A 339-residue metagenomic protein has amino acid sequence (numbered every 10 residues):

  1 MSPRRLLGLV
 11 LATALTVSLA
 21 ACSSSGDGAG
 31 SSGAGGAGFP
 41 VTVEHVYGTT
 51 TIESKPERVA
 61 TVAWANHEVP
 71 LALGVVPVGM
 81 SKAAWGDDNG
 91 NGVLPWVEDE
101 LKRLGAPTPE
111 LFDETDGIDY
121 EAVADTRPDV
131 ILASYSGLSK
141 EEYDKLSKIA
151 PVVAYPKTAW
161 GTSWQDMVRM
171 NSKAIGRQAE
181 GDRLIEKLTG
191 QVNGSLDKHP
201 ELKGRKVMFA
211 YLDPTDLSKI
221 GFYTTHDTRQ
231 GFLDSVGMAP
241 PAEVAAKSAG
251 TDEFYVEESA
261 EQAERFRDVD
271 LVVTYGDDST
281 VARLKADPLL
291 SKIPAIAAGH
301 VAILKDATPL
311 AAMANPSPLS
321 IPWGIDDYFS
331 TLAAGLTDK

Functional and structural regions predicted by a protein language model:
M1-V10: Bacterial N-terminal signal peptides that target proteins for export
V17-A21: C-terminal motif of bacterial Sec signal peptides marking the signal peptidase cleavage site
S23-G26: Bacterial signal peptide processing site
T49, E141-L217, A314-K339: Extracytoplasmic substrate-binding proteins
H67-D119: A short, structured surface patch at a secondary-structure boundary
V123, R127-A133, P151, A263 (+1 more regions): Proline-aspartate-enriched helix->loop->beta-strand connector
G221-F254: Alpha-helical, coiled-coil/dimerization segments enriched in small aliphatic residues
F266-K339: Structured C-terminal subdomain patch of bacterial secreted/periplasmic proteins
